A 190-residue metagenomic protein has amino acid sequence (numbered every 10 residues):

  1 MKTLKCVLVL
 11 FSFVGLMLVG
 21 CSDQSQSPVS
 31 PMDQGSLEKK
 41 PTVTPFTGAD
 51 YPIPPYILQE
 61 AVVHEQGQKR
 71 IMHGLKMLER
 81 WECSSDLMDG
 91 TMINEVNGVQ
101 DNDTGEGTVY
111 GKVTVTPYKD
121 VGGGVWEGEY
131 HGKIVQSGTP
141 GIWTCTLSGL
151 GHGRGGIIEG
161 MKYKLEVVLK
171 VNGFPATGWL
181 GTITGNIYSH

Functional and structural regions predicted by a protein language model:
M1-L8: Bacterial N-terminal signal peptides that target proteins for export
L10-F13: Short, linear, compositionally biased motifs with a strong N-terminal bias
M17-G20: C-terminal motif of bacterial Sec signal peptides marking the signal peptidase cleavage site
Q24-H190: Beta-strand-enriched cores of mature, soluble protein domains
